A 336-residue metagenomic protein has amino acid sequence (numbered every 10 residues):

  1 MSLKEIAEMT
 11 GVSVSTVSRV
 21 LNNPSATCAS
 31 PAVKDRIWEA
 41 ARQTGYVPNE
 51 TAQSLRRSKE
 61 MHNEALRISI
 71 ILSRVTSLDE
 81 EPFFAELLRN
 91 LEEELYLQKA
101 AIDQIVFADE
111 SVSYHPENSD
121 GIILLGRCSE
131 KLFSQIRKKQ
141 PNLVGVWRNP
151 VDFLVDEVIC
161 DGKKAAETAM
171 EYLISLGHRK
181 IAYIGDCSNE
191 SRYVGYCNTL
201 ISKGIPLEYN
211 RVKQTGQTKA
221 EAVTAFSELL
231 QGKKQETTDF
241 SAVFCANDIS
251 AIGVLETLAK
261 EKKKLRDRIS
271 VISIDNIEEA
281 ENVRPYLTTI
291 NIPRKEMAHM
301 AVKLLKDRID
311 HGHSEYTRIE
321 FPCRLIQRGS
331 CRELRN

Functional and structural regions predicted by a protein language model:
M1-R57: N-terminal helix-turn-helix DNA-binding module of bacterial transcription factors
E60-E171, S175, Q231, Q235 (+1 more regions): Alpha-helical recognition/docking segments in bacterial nutrient-uptake and carbohydrate-utilization systems
S69, N118-L125, K180-G185, V212 (+2 more regions): Periplasmic-binding protein-like
L95-V106, K180-A182, C197-E228: Short beta-strand elements in bilobed, periplasmic/extracellular small-molecule ligand-binding domains
D156-Y183, R192-V194, K219-L230, A251 (+1 more regions): Hydrophobic alpha-helical segments within soluble ligand-binding/sensing domains
E167-G204, T317-C331: An alpha-beta-alpha
S227, Q231-N336: Flexible loop/turn connectors
